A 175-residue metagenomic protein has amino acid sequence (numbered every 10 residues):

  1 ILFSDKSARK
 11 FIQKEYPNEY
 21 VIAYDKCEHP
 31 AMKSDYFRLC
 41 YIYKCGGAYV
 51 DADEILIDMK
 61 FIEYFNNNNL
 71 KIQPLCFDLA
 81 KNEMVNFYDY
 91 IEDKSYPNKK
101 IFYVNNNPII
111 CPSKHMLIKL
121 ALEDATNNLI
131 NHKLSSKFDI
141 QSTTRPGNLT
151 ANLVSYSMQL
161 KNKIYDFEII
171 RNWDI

Functional and structural regions predicted by a protein language model:
I1-S34, C40, V50-I175: Glycosyltransferase-associated regions of secretory-pathway enzymes, highlighting luminal stem/catalytic domains
K44-A48: Short acidic donor-binding loop at the edge of a beta-strand
